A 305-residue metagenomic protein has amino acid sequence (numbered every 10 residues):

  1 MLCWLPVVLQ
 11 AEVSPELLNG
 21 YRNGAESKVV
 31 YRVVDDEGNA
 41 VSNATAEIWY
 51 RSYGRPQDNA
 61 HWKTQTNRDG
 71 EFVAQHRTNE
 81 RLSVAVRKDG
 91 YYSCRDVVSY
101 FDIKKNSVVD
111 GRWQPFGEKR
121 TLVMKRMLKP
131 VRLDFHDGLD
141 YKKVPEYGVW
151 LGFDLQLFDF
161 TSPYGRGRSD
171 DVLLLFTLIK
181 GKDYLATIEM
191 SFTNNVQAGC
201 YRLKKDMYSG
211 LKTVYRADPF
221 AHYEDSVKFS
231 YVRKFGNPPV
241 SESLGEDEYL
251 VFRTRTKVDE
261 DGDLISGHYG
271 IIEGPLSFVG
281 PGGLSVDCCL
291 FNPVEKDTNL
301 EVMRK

Functional and structural regions predicted by a protein language model:
M1-V7: Bacterial N-terminal signal peptides
A11-N39: Beta-strand-rich domain onsets/edges
S27-G38, A46, G70-F72, L122 (+1 more regions): A short, amphipathic beta-strand motif
V29, S42-A46, L82, A186: Short beta-strand/loop motifs in extracellular/secreted proteins, especially within beta-sandwich accessory domains
A40-V41, S52-H76: Short, acidic Ser/Thr/Gly-rich low-complexity loop/linker segments typical of extracellular and cell-surface proteins
A44-R51, S99: Hydrophobic beta-strand segments
G54, R77-S107: A short, solvent-exposed loop/turn motif at the edges and junctions of modular extracellular/periplasmic domains
S107-V109, Q114-E118, V123-K305: Surface-exposed, beta-sheet-biased, low-hydrophobicity segments with strongly acidic/polar composition
